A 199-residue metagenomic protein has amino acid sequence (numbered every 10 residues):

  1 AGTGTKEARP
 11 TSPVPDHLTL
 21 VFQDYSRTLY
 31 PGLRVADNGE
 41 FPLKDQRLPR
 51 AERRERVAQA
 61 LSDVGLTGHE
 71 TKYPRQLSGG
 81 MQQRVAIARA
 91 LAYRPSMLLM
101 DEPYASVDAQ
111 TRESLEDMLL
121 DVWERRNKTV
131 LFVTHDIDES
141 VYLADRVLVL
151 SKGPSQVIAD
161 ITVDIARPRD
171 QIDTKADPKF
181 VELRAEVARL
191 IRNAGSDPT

Functional and structural regions predicted by a protein language model:
A1-T3, L33, D37-E52, D63-V64: ABC-type ATPase nucleotide-binding domains, specifically the catalytic core motifs of the NBD
P31, E70-Y73: Signature (C-motif/LSGGQ) region and adjacent switch/coupling loops of ABC-type ATPase nucleotide-binding domains
A51-H69, D121: Conserved ABC ATPase "signature" region
K72-R75, Y93: Conserved signature/switch motifs of ABC ATPase nucleotide-binding domains
I87: Hydrophobic anchor residue at the start of the ABC signature
L98-D101: Catalytic Walker B motif of ABC-type/P-loop ATPase nucleotide-binding domains
R112-R126: Helical segment within the ABC ATPase nucleotide-binding domain
N127-V133: Conserved H-loop
